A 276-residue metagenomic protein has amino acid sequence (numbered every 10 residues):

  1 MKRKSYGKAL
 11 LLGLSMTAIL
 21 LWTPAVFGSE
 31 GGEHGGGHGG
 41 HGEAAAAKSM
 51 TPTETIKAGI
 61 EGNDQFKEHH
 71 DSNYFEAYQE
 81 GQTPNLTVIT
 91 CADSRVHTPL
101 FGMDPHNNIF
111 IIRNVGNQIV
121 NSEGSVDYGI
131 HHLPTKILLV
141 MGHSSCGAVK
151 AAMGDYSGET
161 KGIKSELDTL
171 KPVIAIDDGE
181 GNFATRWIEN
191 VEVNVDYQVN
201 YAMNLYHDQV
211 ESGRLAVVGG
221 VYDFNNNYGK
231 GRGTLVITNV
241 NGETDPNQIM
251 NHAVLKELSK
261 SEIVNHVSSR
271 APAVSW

Functional and structural regions predicted by a protein language model:
K2-L12: Bacterial N-terminal signal peptides that target proteins for export
L12-M16, L20: Hydrophobic helical h-region of N-terminal Sec-dependent signal peptides in bacterial secretory/periplasmic proteins
T23-P24: N-terminal signal peptide c-region/cleavage motif recognized by signal peptidases
E30-T83, H106, V115-L133, K150-W276: Divalent-metal-activated hydrolytic enzyme cores
T90-R95, V115-Q118, H143-S144: Short glycine-enriched loops at secondary-structure junctions
R95-R113: Catalytic core of membrane glycerolipid acyltransferases/transacylases, capturing the structured, soluble-facing
I111-N114, H131-T135, M141-H143, G147: Mid-length scaffold segments of soluble, non-membrane domains
